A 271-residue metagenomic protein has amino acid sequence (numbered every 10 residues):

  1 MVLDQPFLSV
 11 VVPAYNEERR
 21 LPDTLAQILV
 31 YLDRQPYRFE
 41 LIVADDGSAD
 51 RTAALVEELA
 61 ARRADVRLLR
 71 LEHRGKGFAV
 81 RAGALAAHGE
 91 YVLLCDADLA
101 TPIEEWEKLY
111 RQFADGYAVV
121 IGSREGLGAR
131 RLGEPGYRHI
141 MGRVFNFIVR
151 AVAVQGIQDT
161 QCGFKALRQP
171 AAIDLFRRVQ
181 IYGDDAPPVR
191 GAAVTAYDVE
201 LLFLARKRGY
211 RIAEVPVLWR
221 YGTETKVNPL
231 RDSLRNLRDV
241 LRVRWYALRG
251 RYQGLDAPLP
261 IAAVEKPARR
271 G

Functional and structural regions predicted by a protein language model:
M1-F7, R178-G271: Hydrophobic helical membrane-anchoring modules
M1-V30, Y37: N-proximal low-complexity "stem/linker" segments adjacent to membrane-targeting elements
E17-R20, S48, K76, P102: Donor nucleotide-sugar binding loop of glycosyltransferases
T24, T52, V80, E104-W106 (+1 more regions): Acidic donor-diphosphate engagement hotspot in glycosyltransferases and nucleotidyltransferases that stabilizes
Y37-G47, L69-E72: Short beta-strand/loop segment that forms part of the nucleotide-sugar
D45-A54, L99: A conserved acidic beta->alpha catalytic loop
D65, E72-A86, Y91, I103-G191 (+4 more regions): Acceptor/aglycone-binding surface of glycosyltransferases and processive sugar-polymer synthases
